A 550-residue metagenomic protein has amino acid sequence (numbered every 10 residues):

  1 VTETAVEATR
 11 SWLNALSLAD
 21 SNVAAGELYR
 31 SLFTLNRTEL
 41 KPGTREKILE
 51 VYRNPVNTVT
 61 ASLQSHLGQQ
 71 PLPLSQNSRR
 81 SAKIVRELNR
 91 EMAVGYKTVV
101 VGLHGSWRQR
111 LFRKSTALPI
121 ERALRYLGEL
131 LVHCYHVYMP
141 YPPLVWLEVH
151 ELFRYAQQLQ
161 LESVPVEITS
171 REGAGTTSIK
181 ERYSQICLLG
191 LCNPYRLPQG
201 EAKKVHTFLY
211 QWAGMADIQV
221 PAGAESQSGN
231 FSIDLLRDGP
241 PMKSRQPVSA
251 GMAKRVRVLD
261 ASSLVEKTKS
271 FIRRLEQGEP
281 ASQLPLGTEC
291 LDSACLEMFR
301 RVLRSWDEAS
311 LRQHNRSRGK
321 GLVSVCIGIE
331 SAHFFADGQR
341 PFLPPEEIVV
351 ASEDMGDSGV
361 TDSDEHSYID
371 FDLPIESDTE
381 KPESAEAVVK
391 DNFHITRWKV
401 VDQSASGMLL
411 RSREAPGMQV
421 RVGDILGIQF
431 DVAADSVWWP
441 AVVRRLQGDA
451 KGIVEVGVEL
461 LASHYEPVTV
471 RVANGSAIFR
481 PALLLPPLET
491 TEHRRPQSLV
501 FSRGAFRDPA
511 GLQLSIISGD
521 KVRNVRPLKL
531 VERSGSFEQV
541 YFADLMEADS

Functional and structural regions predicted by a protein language model:
V1-S163: Generic N-terminal leader/targeting and pre-domain segments
R10-L13, A25, Y29, I233 (+8 more regions): Intrinsically disordered, low-complexity regions
K41, K47, K83, K97 (+14 more regions): Context-gated lysine
L161-V349: Extended, domain-scale alpha-helical bundle/helix-rich regions
M298-F299, S305-V437, R445-S550: Short strand-loop-strand
